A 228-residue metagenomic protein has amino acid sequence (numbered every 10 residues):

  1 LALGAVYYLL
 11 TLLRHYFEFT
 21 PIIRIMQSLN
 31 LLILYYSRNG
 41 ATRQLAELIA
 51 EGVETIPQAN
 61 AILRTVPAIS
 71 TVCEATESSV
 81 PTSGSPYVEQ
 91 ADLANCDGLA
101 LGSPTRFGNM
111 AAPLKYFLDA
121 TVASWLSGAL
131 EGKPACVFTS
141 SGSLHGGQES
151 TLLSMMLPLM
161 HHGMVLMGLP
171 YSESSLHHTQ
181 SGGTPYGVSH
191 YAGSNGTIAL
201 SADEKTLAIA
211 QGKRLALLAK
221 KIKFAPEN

Functional and structural regions predicted by a protein language model:
L1-I25: N-terminal amphipathic/basic-hydrophobic helices that include classical n-h-c signal peptides and signal-anchor
V6-Y7, H15, L34-Y35, P86 (+1 more regions): Intrinsically disordered, low-complexity N-terminal regions enriched in serine/proline/glycine with scattered basic
P21-A129, A192-N228: N-terminal beta1-alpha1-beta2 submodule of the flavodoxin-like/Rossmannoid cofactor-binding fold
A41, L99, S103, N109 (+5 more regions): Gly/Ser/Thr-rich helix-start
V66-T71, G163-N195: Mobile beta-alpha loop/short-helix "lid" or hinge segments that flank ligand
D119-V122, L126, S143, H161 (+1 more regions): Alpha-helix boundary/capping detector
E131-Q180: Short, glycine-/small-residue-rich phosphate/pyrophosphate-handling segment
L153, G183-P185, A202: Glycine-rich phosphate-binding loop at the start of an alpha helix
